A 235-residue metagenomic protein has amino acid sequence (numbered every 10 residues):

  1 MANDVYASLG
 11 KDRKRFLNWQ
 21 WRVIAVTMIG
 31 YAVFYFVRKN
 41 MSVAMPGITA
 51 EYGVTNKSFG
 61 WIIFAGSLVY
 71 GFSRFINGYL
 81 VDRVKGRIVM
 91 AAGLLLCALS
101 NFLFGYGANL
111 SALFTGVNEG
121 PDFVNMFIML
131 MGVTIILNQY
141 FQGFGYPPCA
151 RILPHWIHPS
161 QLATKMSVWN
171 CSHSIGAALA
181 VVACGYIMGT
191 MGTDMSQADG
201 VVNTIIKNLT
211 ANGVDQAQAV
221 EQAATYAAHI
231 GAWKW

Functional and structural regions predicted by a protein language model:
M1-F36: Cytosolic juxtamembrane N-terminal segment immediately preceding the first transmembrane helix of multi-pass
R22-N56: Extracytoplasmic
K39, S67-F75, A177-A178: Residue-level signature of mid-helix packing/kink "hotspots" within the transmembrane helices of 12-pass Major
S73-K85: Helix-to-loop junctions at the C-terminal end of transmembrane segments in multipass secondary transporters
L95-V124: C-terminal ends and interior cores of transmembrane alpha-helices in multi-pass membrane transporters/permeases
T134-C171: Cytoplasmic helix-loop-helix junction between adjacent transmembrane helices in 12-TM secondary transporters
W169-W235: Helix-loop-helix hairpin linking two adjacent transmembrane segments in secondary transporters
